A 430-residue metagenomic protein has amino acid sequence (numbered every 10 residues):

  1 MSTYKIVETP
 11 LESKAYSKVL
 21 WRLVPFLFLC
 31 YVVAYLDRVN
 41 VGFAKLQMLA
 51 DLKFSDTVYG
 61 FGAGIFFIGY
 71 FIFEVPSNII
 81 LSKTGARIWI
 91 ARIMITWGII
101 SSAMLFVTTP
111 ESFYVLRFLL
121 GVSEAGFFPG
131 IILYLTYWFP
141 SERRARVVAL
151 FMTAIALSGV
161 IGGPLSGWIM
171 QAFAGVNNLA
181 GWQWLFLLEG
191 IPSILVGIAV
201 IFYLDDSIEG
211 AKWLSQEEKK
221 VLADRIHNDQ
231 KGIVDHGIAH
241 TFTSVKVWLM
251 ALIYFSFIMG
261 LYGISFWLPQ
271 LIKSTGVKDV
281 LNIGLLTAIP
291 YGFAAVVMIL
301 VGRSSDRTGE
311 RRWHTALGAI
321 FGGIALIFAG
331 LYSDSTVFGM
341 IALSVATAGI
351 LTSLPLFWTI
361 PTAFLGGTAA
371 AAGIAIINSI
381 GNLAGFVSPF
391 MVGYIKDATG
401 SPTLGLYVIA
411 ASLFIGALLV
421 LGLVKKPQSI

Functional and structural regions predicted by a protein language model:
V41-G42, A239-V301, L354, W358 (+1 more regions): Extracytoplasmic gate region of multi-pass secondary transporters
K53, G85, F106-S112, S123 (+4 more regions): Helix-breaking motifs and short loop linkers at transmembrane-helix boundaries and internal kinks in secondary membrane
I72-E111: Conserved MFS/SLC helix-loop-helix module at the cytosolic interface between two early adjacent transmembrane helices
F73-G85, V297-E310: Helix-to-loop junctions at the C-terminal end of transmembrane segments in multipass secondary transporters
S82-M94, D306-A319: Cytoplasmic membrane-interface "Motif A"-like loop-to-helix N-cap segments of 12-TM Major Facilitator Superfamily
L116-T153: Cytoplasmic helix-loop-helix junction between adjacent transmembrane helices in 12-TM secondary transporters
R146-M170, P192-S193, N378-S388: Glycine-rich segments within core transmembrane alpha-helices of 12-TM secondary carriers
R311-I360: C-terminal transmembrane helical hairpin of 12-TM major facilitator-type secondary transporters
